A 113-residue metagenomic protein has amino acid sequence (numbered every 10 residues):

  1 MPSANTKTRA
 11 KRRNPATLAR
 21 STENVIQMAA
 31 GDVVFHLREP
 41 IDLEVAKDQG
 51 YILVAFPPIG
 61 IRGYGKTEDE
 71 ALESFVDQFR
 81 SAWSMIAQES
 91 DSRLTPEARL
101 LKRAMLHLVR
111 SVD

Functional and structural regions predicted by a protein language model:
P2-I41, D69-D113: Short, charged, surface-exposed hinge/linker loops at domain edges that act as mobile lids or interdomain connectors
A29, D48, I61-G63, R80: Intrinsically disordered, low-complexity segments enriched in small/polar residues
R38-P58: Short aromatic-glycine-(Arg/Gly/Cys) micro-motifs in beta-strand/loop hairpins
Y51-L53, Y64, V76: Ordered hydrophobic segments in well-structured contexts
P57-E70: A short, exposed loop/beta-hairpin motif centered on an aromatic-Gly-Thr core
